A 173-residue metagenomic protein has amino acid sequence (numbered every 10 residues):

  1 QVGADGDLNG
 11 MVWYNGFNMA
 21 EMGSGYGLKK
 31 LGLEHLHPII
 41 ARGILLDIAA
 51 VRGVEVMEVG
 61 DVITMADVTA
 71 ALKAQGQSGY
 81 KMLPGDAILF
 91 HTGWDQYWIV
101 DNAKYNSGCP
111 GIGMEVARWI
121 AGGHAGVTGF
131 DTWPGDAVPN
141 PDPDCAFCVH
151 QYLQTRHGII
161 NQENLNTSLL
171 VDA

Functional and structural regions predicted by a protein language model:
Q1-A173: Active-/binding-site microenvironments in catalytic and ligand-binding cores
